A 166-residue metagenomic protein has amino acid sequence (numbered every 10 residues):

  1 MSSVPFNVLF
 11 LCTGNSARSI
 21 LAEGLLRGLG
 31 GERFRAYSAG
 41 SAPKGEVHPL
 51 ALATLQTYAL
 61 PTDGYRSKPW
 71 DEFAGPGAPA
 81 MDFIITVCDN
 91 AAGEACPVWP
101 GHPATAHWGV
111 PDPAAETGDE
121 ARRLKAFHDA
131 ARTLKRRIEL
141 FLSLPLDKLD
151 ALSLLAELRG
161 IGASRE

Functional and structural regions predicted by a protein language model:
S2-E166: Short polar/charged helix/loop
